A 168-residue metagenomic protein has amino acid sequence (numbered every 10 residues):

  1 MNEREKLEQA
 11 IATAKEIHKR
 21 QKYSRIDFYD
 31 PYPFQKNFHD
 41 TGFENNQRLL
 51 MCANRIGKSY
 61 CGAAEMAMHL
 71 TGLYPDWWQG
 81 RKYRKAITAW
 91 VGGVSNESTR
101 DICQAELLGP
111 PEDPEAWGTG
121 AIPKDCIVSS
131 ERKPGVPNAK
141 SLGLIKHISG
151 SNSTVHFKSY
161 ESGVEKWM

Functional and structural regions predicted by a protein language model:
M1-M168: Phosphate/NTP-binding elements of NTP-utilizing enzymes
